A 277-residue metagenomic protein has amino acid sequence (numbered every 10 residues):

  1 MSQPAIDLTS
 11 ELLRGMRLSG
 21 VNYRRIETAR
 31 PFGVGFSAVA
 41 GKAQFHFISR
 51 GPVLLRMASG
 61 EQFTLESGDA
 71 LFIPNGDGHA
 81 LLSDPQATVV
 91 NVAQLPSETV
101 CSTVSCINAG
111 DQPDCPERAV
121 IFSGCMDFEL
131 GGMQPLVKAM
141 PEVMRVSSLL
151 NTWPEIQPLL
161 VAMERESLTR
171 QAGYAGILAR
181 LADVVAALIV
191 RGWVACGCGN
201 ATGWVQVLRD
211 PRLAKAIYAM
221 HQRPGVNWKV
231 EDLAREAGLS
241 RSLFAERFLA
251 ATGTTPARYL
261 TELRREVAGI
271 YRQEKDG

Functional and structural regions predicted by a protein language model:
M1-A70, G76-Q112: Generic protein-terminus/edge-of-domain signal
S49, L160-L168, I217, H221-P224 (+1 more regions): Regular secondary-structure segments
Q62, N227, K275-G277: Residue at a beta-strand N-cap/secondary-structure junction
L71-P74, I121-S123: Short hydrophobic-aromatic micro-motifs
P113-D114, G124: Hydrophobic alpha-helical hairpins/lids featuring a short glycine-rich hinge
V120-Y218: An amphipathic alpha-helical interaction segment
V184-V194, V207, K215-E266, Q273: Basic/polar phosphate-binding segments, predominantly the helix-turn-helix DNA-binding elements of transcriptional
